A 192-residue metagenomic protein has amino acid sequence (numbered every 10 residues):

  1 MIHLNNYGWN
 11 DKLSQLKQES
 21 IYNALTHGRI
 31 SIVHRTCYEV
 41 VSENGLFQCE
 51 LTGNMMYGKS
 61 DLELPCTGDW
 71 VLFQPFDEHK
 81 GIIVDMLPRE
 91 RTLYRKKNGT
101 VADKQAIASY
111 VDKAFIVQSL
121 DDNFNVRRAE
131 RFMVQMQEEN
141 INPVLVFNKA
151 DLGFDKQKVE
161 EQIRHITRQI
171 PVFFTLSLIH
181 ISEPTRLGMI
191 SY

Functional and structural regions predicted by a protein language model:
M1-V126: N-terminal accessory targeting/assembly segments
A106-I170: Conserved C-terminal guanine-recognition region of P-loop GTPase G domains, centered on the G4
V172-L176: Short acidic-hydrophobic, aromatic-tinged amphipathic segments that line or gate anion-handling sites
I179-Y192: Single conserved hydrophobic/aromatic residue that forms the stacking wall/gate of nucleotide- or nucleobase-binding
